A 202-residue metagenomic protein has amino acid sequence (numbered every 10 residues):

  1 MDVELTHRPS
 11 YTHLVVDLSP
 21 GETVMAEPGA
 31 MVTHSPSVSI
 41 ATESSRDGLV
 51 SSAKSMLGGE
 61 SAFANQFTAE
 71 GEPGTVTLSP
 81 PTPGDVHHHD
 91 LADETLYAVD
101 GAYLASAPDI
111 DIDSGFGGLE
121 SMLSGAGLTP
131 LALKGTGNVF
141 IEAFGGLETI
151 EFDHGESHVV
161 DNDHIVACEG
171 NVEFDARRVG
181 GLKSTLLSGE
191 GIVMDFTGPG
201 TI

Functional and structural regions predicted by a protein language model:
M1-I202: Phosphate/adenylate-binding glycine loop and adjacent helical scaffold
